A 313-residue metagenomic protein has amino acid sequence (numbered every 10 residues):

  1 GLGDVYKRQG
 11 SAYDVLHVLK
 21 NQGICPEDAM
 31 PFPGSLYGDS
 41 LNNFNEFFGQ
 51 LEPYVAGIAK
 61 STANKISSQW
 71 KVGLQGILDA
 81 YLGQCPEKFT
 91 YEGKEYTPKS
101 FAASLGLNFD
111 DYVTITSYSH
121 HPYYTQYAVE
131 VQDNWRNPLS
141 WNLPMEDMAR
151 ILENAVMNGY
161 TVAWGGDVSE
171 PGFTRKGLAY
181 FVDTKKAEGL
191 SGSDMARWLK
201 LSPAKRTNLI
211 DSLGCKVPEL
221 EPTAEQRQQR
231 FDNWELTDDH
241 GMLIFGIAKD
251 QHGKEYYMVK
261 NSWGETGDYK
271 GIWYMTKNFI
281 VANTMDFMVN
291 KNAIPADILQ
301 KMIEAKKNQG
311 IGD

Functional and structural regions predicted by a protein language model:
L2-Y6: Short, small-residue-biased leader/transition segments that mark boundaries at the very start of proteins
K7-V18, C25-Y112: Non-catalytic, alpha-helical, charged scaffold/linker segments that couple or flank catalytic or architectural cores
G23-P31, D250-Y256: Substrate-binding/catalytic groove segments of enzymes that remodel or degrade extracellular structural polymers
S68-D313: Active-site signature of cysteine proteases
